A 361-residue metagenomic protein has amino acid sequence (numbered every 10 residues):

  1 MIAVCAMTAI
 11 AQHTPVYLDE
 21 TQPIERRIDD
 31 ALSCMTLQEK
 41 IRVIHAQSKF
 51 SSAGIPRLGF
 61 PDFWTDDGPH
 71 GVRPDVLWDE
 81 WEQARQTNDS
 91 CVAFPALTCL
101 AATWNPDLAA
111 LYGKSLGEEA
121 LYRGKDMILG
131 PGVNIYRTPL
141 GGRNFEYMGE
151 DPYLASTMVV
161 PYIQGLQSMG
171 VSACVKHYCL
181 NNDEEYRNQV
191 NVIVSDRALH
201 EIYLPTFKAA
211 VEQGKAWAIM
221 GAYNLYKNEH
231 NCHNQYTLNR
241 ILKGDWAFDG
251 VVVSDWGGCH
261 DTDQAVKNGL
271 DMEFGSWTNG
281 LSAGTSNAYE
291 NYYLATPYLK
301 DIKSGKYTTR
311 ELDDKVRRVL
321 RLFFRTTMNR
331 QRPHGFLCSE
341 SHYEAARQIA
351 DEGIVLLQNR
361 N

Functional and structural regions predicted by a protein language model:
M1-T8: Bacterial N-terminal signal peptides
A9-N361: Glycoside hydrolase catalytic-domain context in secreted enzymes
